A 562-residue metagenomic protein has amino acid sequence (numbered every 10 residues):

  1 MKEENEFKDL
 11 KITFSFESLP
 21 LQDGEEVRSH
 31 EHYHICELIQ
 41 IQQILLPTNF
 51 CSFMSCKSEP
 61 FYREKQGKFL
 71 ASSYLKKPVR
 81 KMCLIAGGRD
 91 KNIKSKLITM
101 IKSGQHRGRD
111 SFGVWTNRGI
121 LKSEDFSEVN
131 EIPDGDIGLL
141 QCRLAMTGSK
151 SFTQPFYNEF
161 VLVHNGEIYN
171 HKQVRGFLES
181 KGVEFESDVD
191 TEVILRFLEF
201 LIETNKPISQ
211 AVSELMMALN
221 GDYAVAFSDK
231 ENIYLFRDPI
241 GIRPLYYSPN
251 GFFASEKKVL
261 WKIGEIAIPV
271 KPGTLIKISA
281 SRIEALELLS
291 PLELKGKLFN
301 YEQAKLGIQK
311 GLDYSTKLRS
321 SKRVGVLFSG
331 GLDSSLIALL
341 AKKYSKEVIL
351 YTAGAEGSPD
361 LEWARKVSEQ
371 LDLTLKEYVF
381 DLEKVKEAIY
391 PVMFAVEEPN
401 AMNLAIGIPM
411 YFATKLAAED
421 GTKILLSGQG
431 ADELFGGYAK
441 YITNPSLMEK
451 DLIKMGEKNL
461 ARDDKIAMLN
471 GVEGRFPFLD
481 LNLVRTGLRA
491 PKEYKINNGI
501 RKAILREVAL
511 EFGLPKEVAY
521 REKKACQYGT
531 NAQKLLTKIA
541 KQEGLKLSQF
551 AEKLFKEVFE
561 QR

Functional and structural regions predicted by a protein language model:
K8, L19-L21, Q40, Q66 (+1 more regions): Short, often N-terminal, low-complexity regions that either remain intrinsically disordered or form a short helix
D9, S180, N232-Y234, I242-P244 (+2 more regions): ATP-dependent adenylate-handling active sites, centered on carboxylate activation for C-N bond formation
R80-E383, P391-V392: Cysteine-centered catalytic environments shared across enzyme families
F185-D190, K206-V212, I496, G513-A525: Short, surface-exposed acidic
K516-E557: PAPS-dependent sulfotransferase catalytic core
